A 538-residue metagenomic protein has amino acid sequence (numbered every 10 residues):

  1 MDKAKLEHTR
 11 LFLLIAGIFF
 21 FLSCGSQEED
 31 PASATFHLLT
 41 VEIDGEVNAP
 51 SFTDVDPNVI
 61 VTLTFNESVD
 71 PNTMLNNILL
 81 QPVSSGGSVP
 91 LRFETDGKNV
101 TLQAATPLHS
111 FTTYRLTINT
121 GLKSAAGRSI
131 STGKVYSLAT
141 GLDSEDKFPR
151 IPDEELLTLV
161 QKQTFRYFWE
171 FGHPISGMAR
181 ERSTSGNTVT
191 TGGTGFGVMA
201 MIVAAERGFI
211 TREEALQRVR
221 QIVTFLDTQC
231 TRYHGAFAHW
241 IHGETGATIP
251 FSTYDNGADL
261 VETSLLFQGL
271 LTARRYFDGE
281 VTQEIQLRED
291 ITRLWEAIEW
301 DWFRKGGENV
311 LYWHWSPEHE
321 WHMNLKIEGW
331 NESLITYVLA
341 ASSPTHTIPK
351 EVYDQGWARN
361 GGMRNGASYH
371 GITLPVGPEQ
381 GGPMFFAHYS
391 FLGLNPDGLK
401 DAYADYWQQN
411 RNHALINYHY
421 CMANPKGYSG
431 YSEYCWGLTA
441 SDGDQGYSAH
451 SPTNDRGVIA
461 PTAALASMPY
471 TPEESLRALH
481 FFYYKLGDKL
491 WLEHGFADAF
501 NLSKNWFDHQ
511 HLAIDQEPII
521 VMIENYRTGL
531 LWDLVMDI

Functional and structural regions predicted by a protein language model:
M1-D2, G25: N-terminal hydrophobic targeting signals that begin at the initiator methionine
D2-F12: Bacterial N-terminal signal peptides that target proteins for export
D2-K3, N77-G86, F237-I241: Short, solvent-exposed secondary-structure boundary motifs
R10, T113-Y114, A440: N-terminal compositionally biased, intrinsically disordered segments and leader/signal-like regions
F20-S23: C-terminal motif of bacterial Sec signal peptides marking the signal peptidase cleavage site
Q27-E145: Acidic, low-complexity Ser/Thr/Gly/Pro-rich repeat segments typical of extracellular/periplasmic and surface-exposed
S144-I538: Ser/Thr/Asn(+Pro)-rich, low-complexity disordered segments
